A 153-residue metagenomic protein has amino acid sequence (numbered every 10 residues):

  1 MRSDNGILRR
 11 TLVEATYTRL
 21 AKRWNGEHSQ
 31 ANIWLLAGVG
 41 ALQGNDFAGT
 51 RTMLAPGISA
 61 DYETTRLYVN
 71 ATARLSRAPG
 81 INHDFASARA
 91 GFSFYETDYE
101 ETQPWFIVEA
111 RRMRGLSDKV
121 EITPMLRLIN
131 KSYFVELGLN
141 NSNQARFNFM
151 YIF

Functional and structural regions predicted by a protein language model:
M1-T123, Y133-N141: Outer-membrane pore/translocation modules
A90, L126, N143-F153: Outer-membrane beta-barrel "beta-signal"
